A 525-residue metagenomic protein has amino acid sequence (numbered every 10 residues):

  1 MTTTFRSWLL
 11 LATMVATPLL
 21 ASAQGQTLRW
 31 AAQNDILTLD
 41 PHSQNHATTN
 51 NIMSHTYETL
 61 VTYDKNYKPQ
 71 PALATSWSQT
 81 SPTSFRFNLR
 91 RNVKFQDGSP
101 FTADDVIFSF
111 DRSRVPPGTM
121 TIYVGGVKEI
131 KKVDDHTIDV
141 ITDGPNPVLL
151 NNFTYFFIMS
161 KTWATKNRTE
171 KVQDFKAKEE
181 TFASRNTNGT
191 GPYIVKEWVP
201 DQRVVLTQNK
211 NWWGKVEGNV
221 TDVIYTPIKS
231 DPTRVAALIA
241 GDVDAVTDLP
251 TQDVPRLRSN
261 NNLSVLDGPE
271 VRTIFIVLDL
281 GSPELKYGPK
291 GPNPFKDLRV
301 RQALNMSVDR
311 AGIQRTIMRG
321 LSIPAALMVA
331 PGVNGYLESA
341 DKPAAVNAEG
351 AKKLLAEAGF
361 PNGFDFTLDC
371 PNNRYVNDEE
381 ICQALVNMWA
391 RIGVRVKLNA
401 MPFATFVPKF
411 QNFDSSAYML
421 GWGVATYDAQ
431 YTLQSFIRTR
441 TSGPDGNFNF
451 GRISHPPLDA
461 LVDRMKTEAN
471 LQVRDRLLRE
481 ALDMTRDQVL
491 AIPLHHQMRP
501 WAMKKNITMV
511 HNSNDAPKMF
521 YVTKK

Functional and structural regions predicted by a protein language model:
A31-S81, D111, N188-T190: N-terminal lobe/hinge region of extracytoplasmic solute-binding protein
K68, F157-G218, D222, E349 (+1 more regions): Gly/Pro-rich hinge or "lid" segments in bacterial periplasmic/extracellular proteins
S78, I122-K171: Surface-exposed binding/hinge segments that line and control ligand-binding clefts or catalytic entry sites
R86, L298-Q302, M306, Q314-R315 (+2 more regions): Extracytoplasmic/peripheral linker and loop segments enriched in polar/acidic and small residues with frequent Thr/Pro
A103-S109, D135-I141, G191-P192, V220-D222 (+5 more regions): Alpha-helical secondary-structure segments
T181, K210-R256, L298, V386 (+1 more regions): Ligand-site clamp/hinge motif
M306, I323-E357, R374-D378: Structural transition elements
D445, W501-K525: Long beta-strand-rich cores associated with HINT superfamily self-processing modules
